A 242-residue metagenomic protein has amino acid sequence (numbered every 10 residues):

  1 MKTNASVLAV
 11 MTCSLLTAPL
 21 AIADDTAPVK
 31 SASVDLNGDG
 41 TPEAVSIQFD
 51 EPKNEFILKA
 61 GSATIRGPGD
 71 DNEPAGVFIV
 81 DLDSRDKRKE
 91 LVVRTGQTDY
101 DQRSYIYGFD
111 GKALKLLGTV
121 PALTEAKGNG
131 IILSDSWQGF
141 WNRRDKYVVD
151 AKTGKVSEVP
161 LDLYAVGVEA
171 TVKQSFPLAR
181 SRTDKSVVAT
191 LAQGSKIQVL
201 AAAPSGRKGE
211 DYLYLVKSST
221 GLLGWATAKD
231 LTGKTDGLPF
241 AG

Functional and structural regions predicted by a protein language model:
M1-A9: Bacterial N-terminal signal peptides that target proteins for export
A9-A18: Bacterial N-terminal signal peptides
D24-V29, G67-I79, T124-G128: Repeat-based blade/solenoid architectures
D39: Acidic carboxylate motifs that coordinate Ca2+ or other divalent cations, activating on Asp/Glu
G76-D83, K87-D184: Short aromatic loop motif centered on NTY/YTY
G154-G167, K217-G242: Boundary regions of SH3-family modules and the immediately adjacent low-complexity/disordered segments in eukaryotic
A165-G209: Beta-loop motif signature
T190-T235: SH3/SH3-like beta-barrel superfamily modules
